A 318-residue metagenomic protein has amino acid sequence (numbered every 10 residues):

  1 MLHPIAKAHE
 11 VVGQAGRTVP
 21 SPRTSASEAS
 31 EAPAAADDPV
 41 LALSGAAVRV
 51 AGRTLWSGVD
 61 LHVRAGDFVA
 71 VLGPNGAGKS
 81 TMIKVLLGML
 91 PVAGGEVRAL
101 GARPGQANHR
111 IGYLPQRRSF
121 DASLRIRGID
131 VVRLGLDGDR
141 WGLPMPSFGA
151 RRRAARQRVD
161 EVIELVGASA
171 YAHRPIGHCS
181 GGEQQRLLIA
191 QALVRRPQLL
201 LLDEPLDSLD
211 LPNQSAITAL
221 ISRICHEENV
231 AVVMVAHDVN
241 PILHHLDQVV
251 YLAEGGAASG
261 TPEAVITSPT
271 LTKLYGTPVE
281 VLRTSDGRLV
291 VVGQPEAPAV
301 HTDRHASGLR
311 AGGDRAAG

Functional and structural regions predicted by a protein language model:
L87: Helix-to-loop junction immediately C-terminal to a conserved catalytic motif
V92-A107: Conserved ABC transporter NBD signature motif
F148-Y171: Conserved ABC ATPase "signature" region
P175-C179: Conserved ABC ATPase signature
R196: Conserved catalytic motifs of ABC-family nucleotide-binding domains
L200-E204: Catalytic Walker B motif of ABC-type/P-loop ATPase nucleotide-binding domains
S268, L274-G318: ABC ATPase nucleotide-binding domains
